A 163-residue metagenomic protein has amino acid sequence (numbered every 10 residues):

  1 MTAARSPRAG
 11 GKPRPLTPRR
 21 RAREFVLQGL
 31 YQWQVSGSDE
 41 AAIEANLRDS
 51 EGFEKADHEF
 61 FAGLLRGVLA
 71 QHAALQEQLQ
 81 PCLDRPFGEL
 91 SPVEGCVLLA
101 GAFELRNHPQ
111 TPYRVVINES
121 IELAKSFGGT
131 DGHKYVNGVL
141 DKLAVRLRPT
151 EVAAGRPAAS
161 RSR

Functional and structural regions predicted by a protein language model:
M1-R163: N-terminal interaction/assembly modules
